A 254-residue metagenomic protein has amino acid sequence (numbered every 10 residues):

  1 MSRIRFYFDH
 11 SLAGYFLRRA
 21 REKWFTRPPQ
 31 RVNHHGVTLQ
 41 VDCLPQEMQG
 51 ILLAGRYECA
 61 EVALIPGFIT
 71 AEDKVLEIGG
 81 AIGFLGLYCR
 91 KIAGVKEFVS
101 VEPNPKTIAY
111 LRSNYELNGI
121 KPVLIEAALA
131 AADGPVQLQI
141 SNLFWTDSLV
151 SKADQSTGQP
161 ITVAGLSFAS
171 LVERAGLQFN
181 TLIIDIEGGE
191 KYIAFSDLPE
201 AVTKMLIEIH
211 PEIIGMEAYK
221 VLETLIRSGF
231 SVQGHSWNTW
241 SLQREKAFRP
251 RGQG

Functional and structural regions predicted by a protein language model:
M1-N104, A109-S113, P211, A218-Y219 (+1 more regions): S-adenosyl-L-methionine
P29, H35-V62, I125, A130-S170 (+1 more regions): Glycine-rich adenosyl-binding loop in Rossmann-like folds that engage adenosine-containing cofactors
L64, Y88, Y192-A201, K220-T224: A short acidic, amphipathic alpha-helical/loop segment
K74-I82, P160-E217: Active-site segment flanking the S-adenosylmethionine/decSAM binding pocket in AdoMet-dependent transferases
C89, L111, L138, I193-A194: Hydrophobic packing residues within well-ordered alpha-helices of enzyme cores
L111-P122: Short, conserved SAM-binding/catalytic segment of Class I S-adenosyl-L-methionine-dependent methyltransferases
E116-N118, Q139-W145, E200-V202, E223-L225 (+1 more regions): Short, hinge-like loop/turn segments at secondary-structure boundaries
